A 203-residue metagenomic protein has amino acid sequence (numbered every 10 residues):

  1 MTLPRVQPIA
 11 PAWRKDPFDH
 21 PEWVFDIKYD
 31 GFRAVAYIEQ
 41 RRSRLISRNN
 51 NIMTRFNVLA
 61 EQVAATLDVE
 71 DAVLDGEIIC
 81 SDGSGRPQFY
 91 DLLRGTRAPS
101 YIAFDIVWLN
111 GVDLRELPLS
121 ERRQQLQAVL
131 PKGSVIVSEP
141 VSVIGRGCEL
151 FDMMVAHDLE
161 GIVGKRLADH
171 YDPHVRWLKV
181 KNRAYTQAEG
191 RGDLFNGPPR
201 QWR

Functional and structural regions predicted by a protein language model:
M1-R203: Catalytic cores of nucleic-acid ligases and guanylyltransferases
